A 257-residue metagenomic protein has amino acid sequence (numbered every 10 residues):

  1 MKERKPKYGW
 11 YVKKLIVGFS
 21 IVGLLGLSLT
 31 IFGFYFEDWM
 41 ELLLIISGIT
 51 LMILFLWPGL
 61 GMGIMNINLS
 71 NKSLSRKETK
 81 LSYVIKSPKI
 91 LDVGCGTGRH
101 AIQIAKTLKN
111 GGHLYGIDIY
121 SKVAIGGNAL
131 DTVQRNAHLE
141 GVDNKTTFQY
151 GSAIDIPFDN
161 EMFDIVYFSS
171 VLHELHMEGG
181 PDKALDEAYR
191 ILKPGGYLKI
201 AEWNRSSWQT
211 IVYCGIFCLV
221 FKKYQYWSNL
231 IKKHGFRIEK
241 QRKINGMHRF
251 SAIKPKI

Functional and structural regions predicted by a protein language model:
Y8, K13-L15, L42, M52-S82: Class I SAM-dependent methyltransferase Rossmann-like catalytic core, especially the SAM/SAH-binding loop
I85, I154-V166: A short acidic, Gly/Pro-enriched loop at the edge of an enzyme's catalytic core that lines a small-molecule cofactor
L91, R99-I154: Class I SAM-dependent methyltransferase SAM/SAH-binding core
L108-K109, L175-H176, L192-P194: Helix-to-beta-strand junctions that scaffold the AdoMet/dcAdoMet cofactor pocket in Class I SAM-dependent enzymes
V133, L219-G235: Short alpha-helix
D182-P194: A short glycine-rich, Lys/Arg-flanked "PGG" loop and its adjoining helix->strand segment in the class I
G195-E202: Conserved beta-strand signature within the Rossmann-like core of class I S-adenosyl-L-methionine
H234-I257: Core SAM-dependent methyltransferase catalytic element
